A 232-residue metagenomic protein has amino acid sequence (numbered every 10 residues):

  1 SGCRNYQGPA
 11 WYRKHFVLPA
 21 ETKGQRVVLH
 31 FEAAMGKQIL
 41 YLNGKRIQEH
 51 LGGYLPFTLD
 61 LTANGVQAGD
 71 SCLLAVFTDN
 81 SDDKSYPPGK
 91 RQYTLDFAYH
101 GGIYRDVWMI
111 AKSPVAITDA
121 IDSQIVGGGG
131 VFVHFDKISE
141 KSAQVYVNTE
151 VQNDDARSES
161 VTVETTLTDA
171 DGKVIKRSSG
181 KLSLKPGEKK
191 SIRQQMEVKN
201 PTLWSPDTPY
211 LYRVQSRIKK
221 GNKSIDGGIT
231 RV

Functional and structural regions predicted by a protein language model:
G2, Y6-G127, D154, A170 (+1 more regions): Accessory beta-strand-rich segments of carbohydrate-active enzymes
Y12-K14, L55-L59, G180, E188-M196: Short strand-edge motifs at loop-to-beta-strand transitions and within beta-strands of extracellular beta-rich domains
G24, G69-S71, S142, S158-S160 (+2 more regions): Extracellular Ig-like/FN3 beta-sandwich strand-entry sites
L40-L42, E140-S183, K190-Q194: Beta-strand-rich binding/interaction modules
L61-A63, R193-W204: Short, hydrophobic beta-strand segments
V76, T165, V214-S216: Hydrophobic/tyrosine-rich beta-strand signature of extracellular beta-sandwich/beta-rich modules, prominently
T78-Y86, P201-L203, K219-G227: Short acidic/polar inter-strand loop motif in beta-rich domains
N153, Q215-V232: N-terminal carbohydrate-binding accessory modules
